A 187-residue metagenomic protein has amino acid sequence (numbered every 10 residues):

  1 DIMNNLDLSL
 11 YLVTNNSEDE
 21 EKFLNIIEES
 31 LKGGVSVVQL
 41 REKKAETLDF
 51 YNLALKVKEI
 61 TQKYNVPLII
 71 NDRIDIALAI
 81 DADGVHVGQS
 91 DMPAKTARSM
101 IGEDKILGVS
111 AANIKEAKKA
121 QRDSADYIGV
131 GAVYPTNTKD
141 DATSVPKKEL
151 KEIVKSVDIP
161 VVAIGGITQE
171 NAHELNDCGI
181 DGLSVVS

Functional and structural regions predicted by a protein language model:
D1-M92, R98-Y127, V145, E152 (+3 more regions): Conserved N-terminal beta1-alpha1 strand-loop-helix module at the mouth
L40, A77, Y134-D140: A short acidic, helix-capping loop that chelates divalent metal ions and anchors anionic groups
V130, V162-I167, L183-S187: Glycine-rich beta-strand-to-loop/alpha-helix junction loops that act as flexible
A132, G179: Short, small-residue-rich loop/turn micro-motifs
Y134-T136, I167-E170: Short Gly/Pro-enriched loop/turn and capping motifs at secondary-structure junctions
